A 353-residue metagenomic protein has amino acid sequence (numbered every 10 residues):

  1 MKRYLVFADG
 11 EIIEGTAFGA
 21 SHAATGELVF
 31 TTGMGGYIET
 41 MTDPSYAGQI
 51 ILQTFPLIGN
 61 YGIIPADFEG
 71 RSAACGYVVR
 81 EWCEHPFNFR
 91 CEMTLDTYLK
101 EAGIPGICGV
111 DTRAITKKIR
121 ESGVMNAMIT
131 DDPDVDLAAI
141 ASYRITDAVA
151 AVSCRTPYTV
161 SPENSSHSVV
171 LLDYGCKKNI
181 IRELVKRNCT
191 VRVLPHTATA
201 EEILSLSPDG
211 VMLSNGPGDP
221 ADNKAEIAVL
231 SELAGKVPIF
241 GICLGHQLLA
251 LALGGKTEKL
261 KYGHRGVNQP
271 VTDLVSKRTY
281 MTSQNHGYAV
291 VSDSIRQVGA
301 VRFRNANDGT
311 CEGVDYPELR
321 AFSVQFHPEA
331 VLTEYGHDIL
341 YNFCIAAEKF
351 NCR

Functional and structural regions predicted by a protein language model:
M1-E201, L206, P220, V331-E334 (+2 more regions): RNA-binding accessory domains that recognize and position tRNA/RNA substrates
P105, S168, P238-F240, K256 (+1 more regions): Proline-centered loop/turn at the N-terminus of a beta-strand
S161-S165, L274, D315-Y316: Short, flexible hinge/linker loops that cap or flank conserved catalytic cores
S168-D173, T282-S283, F322-F326: Active-site-proximal beta-strand elements of phosphoester/diester hydrolases
G210, S214-M281, A289, T333-N342 (+1 more regions): Cysteine-nucleophile active-site neighborhood
K277-L319: Catalytic beta-strand/loop cores that center a nucleophilic Ser/Cys/Thr and support acyl-enzyme chemistry
N285-V290, Q325-T333: Glycine-rich phosphate/pyrophosphate-binding beta-alpha loops
